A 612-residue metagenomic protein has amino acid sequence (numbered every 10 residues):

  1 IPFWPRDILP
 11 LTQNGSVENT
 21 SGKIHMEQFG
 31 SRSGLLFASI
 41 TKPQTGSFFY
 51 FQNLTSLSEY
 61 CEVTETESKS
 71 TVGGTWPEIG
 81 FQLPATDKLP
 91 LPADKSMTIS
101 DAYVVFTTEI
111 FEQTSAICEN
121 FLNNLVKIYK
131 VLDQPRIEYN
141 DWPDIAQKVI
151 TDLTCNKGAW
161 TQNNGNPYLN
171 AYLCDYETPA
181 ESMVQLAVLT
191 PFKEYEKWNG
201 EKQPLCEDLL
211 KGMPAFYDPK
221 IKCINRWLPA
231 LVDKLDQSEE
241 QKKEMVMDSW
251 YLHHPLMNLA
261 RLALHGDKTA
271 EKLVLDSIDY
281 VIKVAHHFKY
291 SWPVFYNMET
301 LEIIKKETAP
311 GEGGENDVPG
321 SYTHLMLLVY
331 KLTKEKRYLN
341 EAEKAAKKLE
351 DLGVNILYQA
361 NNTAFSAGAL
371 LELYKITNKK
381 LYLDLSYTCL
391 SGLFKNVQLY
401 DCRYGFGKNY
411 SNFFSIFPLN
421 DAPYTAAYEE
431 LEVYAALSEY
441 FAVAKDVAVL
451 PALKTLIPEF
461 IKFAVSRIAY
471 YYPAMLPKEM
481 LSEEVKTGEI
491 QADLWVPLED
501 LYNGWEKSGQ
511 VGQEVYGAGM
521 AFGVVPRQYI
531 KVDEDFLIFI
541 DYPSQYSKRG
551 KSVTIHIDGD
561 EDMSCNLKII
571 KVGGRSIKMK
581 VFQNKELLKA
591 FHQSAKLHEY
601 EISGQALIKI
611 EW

Functional and structural regions predicted by a protein language model:
I1-D276, K551-T554, D562-W612: Carbohydrate-recognition beta-sandwich/jelly-roll modules in extracellular/periplasmic carbohydrate-active proteins
D141-L357, N361-M563: Catalytic domains of carbohydrate-active enzymes that cleave complex glycans
